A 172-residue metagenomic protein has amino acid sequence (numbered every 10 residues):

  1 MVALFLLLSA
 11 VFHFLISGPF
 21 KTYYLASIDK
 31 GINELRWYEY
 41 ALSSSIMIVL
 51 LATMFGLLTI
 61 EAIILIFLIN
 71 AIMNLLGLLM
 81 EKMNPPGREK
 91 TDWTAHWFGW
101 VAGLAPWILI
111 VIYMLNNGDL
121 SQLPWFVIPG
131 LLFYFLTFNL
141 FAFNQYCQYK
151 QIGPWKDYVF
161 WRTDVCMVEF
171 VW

Functional and structural regions predicted by a protein language model:
M1-N33, S44-W172: Polytopic alpha-helical membrane-helix bundles and their juxtamembrane interface segments in multi-pass membrane
Y40: Conserved, mostly hydrophobic/aromatic
